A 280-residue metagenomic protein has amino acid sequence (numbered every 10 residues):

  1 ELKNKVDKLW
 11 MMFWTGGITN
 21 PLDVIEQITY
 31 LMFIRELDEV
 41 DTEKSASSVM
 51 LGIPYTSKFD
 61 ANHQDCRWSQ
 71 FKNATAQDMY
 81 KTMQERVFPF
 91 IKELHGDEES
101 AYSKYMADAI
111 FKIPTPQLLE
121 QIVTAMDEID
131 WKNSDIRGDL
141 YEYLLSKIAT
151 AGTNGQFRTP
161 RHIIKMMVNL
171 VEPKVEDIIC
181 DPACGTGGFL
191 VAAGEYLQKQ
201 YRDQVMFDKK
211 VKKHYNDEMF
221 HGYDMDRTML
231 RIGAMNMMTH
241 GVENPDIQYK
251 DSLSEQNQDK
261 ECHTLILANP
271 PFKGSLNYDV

Functional and structural regions predicted by a protein language model:
E1-V175, D246-E255: Non-catalytic, mostly N-terminal accessory regions of nucleic-acid modification and defense proteins
Q156-A268, K273-S275: Conserved S-adenosyl-L-methionine
N277-V280: A mobile, often basic/glycine-rich helix-loop segment that functions as the active-site lid/recognition loop
